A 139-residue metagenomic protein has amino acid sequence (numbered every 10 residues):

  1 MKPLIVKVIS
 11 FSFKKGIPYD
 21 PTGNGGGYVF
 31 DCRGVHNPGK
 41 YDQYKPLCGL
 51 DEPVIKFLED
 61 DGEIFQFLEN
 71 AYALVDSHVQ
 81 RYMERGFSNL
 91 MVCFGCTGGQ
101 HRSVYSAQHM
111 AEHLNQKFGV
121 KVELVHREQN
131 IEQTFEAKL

Functional and structural regions predicted by a protein language model:
M1-L90, N130: C-terminal accessory "lid"/substrate-recognition subdomains
K7, M91-C93, E123-V125: A structural signal for isolated positions on well-ordered beta-strands in alpha/beta enzyme cores
I17, C96, F135-K138: Functionally engaged cysteine thiol sites
E69, A73-D76, V104-Q108, E112: A generic structural signal for well-ordered alpha-helical surface patches
S88-A111: Catalytic cysteine-centered active loop of the rhodanese-like fold, especially the PTP/DSP P-loop
A111-K121: Post-Walker A helix-loop "phosphate-sensing" segment adjacent to the P-loop in P-loop NTPases
G119-Q129: Short beta-strand-centered segment that lines the nucleotide-binding/catalytic pocket of NTP-utilizing
R127-L139: Short, charged, intrinsically disordered terminal tails
